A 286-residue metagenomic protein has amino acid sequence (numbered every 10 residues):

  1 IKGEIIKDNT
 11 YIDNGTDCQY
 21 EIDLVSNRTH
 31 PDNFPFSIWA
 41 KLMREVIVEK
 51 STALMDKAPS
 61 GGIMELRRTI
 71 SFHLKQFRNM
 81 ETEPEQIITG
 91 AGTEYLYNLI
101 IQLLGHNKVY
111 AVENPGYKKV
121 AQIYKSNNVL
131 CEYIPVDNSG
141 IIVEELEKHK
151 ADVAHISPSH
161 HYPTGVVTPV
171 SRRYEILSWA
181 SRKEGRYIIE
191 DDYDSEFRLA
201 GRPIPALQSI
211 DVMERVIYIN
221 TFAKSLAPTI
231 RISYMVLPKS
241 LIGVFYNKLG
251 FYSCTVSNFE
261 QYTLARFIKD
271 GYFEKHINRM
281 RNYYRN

Functional and structural regions predicted by a protein language model:
I1-R44, G250-S257, A265-I268, E274-N286: N-terminal basic, amphipathic alpha-helical segments
D13-G15, N79, G185, Q208-S209 (+2 more regions): Short secondary-structure boundary/capping segments
R28-P31, H161-P163, D194-F197, F251: Short histidine/acidic/glycine/proline-rich micro-motifs that form metal- and phosphate-coordinating active-site loops
F34-I38, L199-R202, T229-R231: Short aromatic-enriched loop/helix-cap "lid" or pocket-rim segments at secondary-structure transitions that line
W39, V212-N282: Conserved core segment of the aminotransferase class I/II
M43-G185, S195-E196, R202-E214, Y284: Conserved core of the PLP fold type I
